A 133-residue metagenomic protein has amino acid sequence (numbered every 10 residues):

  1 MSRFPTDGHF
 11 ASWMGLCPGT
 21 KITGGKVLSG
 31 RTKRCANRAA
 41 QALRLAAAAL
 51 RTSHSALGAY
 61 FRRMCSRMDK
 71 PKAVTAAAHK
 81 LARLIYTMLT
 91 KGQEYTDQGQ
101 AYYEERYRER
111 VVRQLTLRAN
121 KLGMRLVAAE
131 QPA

Functional and structural regions predicted by a protein language model:
M1-A73: Phosphate-backbone recognition surface of nucleic-acid-processing proteins
G24-G25, S29, Y60-A133: Low-complexity, acidic/Ser/Thr- and charged residue-rich accessory regions of DNA metabolism proteins
